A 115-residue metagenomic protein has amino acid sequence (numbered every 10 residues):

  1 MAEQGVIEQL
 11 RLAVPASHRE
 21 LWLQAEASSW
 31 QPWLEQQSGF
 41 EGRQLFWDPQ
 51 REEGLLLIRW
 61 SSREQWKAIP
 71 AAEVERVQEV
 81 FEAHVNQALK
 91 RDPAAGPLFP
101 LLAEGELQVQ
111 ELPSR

Functional and structural regions predicted by a protein language model:
M1-A2, R115: Basic/polar N-terminal segments that are highly enriched at the extreme N-terminus, encompassing both cleavable
G5-A13, G42-V74: Short, well-ordered beta-strand segments in beta-rich or mixed alpha/beta enzyme and ligand-binding folds
G5-V6, W22, Q37: Short, flexible segments with low predicted structural confidence
A13-E26: Short, surface-exposed ligand-recognition loops at beta-strand->loop->(often short) alpha-helix junctions that present
S28-F40, R59-L102, R115: An amphipathic, aromatic/His-enriched active-site/gating alpha helix that lines ligand/cofactor pockets
Q110: Catalytic core of nucleotide-activated saccharide and alditol-phosphate transferases
